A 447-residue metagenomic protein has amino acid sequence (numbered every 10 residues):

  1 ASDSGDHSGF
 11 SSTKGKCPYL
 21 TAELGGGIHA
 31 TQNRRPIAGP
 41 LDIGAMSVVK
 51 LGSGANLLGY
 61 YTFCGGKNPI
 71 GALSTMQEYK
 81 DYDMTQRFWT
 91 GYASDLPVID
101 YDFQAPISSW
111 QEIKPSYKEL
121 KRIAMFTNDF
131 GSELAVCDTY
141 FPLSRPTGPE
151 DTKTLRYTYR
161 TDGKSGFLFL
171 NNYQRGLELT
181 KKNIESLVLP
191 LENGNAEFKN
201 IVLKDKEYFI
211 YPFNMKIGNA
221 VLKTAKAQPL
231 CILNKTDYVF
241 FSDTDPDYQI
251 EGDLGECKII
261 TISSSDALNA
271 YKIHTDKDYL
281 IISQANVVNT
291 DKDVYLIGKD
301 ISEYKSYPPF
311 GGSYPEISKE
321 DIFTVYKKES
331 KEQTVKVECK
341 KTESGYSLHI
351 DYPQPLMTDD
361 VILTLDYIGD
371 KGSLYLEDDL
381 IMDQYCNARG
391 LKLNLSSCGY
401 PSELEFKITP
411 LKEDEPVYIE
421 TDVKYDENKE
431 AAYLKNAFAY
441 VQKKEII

Functional and structural regions predicted by a protein language model:
A1-S8, T31-S47: Extracellular glycoside hydrolase catalytic/binding regions
T13-C17, A22-Q32, P36, V48-F323 (+4 more regions): Carbohydrate-binding surfaces of carbohydrate-active enzymes
H349-I350, G390-C398: Exposed aromatic-hydrophobic patches
P355-E377, Q384, E405-F406: Aromatic-lined ligand-binding clefts that engage carbohydrates, nucleic acids, or primary amines
M382-G390: A short acidic/small-residue loop/turn micro-motif
G399-E403: Extracellular Ig-like/FN3 beta-sandwich strand-entry sites
F406-D414: Short beta-strand-plus-loop segments that form exposed binding edges in beta-rich domains
D414-I447: Exposed low-complexity, polar/acidic, P/S/T/G-rich flexible segments that act as propeptides, protease-susceptible
